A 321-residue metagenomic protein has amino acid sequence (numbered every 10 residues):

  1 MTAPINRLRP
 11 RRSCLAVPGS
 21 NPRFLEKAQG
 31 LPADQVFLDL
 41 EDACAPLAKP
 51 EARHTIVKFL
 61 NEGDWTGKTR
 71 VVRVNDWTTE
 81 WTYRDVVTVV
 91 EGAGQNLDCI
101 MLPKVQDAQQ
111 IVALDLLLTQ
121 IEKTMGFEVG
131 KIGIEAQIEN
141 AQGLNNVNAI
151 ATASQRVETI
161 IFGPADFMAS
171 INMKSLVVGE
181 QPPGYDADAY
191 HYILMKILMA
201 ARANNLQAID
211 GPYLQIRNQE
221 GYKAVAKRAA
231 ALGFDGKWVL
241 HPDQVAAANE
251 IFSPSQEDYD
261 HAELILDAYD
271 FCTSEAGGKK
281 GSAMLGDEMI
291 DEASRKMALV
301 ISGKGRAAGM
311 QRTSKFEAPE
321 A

Functional and structural regions predicted by a protein language model:
M1-A321: Expand to "…catalyze enediolate/carbanion chemistry for C-C bond making/breaking, isomerization, decarboxylation
